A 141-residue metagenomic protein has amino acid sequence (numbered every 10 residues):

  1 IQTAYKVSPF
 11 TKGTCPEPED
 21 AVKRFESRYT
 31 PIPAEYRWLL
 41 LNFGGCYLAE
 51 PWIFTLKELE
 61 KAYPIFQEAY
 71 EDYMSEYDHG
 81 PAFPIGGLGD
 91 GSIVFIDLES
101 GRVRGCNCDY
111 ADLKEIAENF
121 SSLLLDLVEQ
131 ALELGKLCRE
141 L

Functional and structural regions predicted by a protein language model:
I1-I93, C138-E140: A surface-exposed partner-binding patch
I93-F95, K114: Short active-site-adjacent structural elements
D97-S100: Short acidic-glycine loop/turn motifs at beta-strand connectors
R104-D109: Catalytic Cys-His active-site segments of thiol-dependent hydrolases/isopeptidases
L113-L134: Compact, glycine/acidic-enriched structural inserts
